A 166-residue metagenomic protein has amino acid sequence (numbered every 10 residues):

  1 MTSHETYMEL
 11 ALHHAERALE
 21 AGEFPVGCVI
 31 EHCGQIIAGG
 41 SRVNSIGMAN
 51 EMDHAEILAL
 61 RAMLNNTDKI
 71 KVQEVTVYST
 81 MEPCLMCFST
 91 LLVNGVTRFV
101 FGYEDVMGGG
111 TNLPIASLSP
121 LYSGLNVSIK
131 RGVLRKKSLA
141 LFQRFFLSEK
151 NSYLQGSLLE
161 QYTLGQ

Functional and structural regions predicted by a protein language model:
M1-A18, P83, S89-Q166: Zinc-dependent deaminase
A11, A15-A18, A55, A59-M63: Stable alpha-helical structural segments in soluble proteins, enriched in small hydrophobic residues
G22-V26, Q73: Short, basic and Ser/Thr-rich N-terminal targeting/leader segments
V26-G34, A38: Short beta-strand scaffold segments in enzyme catalytic cores
C28, D68-K69, S119-L121: Short secondary-structure boundary/capping segments
Q35-N44, S128: Short beta->alpha transition motifs characteristic of CBS
S45-I57: A short, polar/charged loop-to-alpha-helix boundary motif
M52, L60-N94, R98: Helix-adjacent hinge/juxtasegments
